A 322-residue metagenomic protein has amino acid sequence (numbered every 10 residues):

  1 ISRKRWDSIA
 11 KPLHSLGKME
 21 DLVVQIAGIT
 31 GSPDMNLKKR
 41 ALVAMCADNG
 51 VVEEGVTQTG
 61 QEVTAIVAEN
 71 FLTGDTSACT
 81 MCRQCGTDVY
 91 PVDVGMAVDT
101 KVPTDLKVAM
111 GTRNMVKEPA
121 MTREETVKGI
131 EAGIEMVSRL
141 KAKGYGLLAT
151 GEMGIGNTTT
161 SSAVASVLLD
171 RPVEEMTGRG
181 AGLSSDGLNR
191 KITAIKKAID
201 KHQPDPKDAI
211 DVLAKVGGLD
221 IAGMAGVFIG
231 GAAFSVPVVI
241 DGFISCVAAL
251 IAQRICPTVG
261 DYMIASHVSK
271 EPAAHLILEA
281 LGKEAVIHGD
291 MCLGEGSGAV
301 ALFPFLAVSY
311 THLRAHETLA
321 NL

Functional and structural regions predicted by a protein language model:
S2-M35: An N-cap/entry alpha-helix motif that binds or orients negatively charged groups
N36-K38, M45-M96: Active-site cofactor/substrate anionic-group-binding motifs, chiefly glycine- and Lys/Arg-rich phosphate-binding loops
T59-A65, A163-E175, I255-G260, V308-Y310: A glycine- and small-aliphatic-rich helix-loop capping segment at beta-alpha/alpha-beta transitions that lines
G111, E118-N157, A163-L168, G180-G182: Glycine-rich, mobile lid/loop segments that gate access to catalytic sites or pores
T160-G217, G223: Phosphate/pyrophosphate-binding betaalpha-module
G226-A265, E284-M291: Hydrophobic alpha-helical bundle architecture
V268-G282, V286-H288: Non-transmembrane, aqueous-exposed alpha-helical and coiled segments at domain scale
T311-T318: Conserved small/polar residues in nucleotide/adenosyl-binding loops
